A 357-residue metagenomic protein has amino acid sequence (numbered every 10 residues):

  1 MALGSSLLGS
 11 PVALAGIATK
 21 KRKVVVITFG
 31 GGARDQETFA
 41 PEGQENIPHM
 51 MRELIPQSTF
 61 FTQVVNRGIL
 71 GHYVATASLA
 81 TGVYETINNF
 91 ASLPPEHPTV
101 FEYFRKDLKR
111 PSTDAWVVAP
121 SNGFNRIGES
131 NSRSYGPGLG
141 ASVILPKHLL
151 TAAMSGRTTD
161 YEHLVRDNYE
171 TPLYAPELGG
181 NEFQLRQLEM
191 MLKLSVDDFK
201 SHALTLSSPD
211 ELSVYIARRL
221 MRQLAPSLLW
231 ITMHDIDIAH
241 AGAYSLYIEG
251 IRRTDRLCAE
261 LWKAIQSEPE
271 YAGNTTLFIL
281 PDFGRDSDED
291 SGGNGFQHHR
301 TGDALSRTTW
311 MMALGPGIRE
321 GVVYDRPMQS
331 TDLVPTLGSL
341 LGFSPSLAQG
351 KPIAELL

Functional and structural regions predicted by a protein language model:
M1-G16: N-terminal export signals
T19-R34, H49, L54, L79 (+7 more regions): Beta-strand elements within well-structured catalytic alpha/beta cores of enzymes that handle phosphate/sulfate esters
E37-V74, V83, D114-W116, Y324: Short, structured active-site-proximal loop/turn typified by the sulfatase FGly-forming signature C/S-X-P-X-R
P41, S130-N131, K193, D197-S201 (+2 more regions): Active-site His/acidic residue clusters
E85-L93, S134-P176: Acidic, His- and aromatic-enriched active-site or binding-groove loops in soluble protein domains that engage sugars
F101-R105, G317, R326-E355: Non-catalytic, well-ordered alpha-helical segments in soluble enzyme domains
A152-E211: Extended, charge-rich helix/loop segments that form flexible, surface "patches" used to engage negatively charged
L280-L314: Histidine-centered active-site microenvironments of extracellular/periplasmic hydrolases and transferases
